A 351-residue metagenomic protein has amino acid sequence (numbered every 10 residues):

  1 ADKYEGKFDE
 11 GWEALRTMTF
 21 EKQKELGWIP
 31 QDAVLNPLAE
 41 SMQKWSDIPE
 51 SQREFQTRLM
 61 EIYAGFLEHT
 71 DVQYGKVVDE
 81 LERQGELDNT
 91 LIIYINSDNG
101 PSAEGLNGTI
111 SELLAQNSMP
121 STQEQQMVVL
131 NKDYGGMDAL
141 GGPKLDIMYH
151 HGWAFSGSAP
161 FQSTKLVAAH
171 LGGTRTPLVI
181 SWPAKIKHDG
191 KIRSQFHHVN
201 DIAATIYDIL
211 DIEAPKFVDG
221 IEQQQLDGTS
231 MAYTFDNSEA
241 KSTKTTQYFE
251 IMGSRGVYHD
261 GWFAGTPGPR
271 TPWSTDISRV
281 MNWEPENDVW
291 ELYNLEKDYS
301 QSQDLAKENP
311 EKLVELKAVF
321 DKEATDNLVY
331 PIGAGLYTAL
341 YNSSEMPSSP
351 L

Functional and structural regions predicted by a protein language model:
A1-A14, M18, N36-I62, G100-L113 (+1 more regions): Active-site His/acidic residue clusters
A1-D2, V34-L35, V78, N89-L91 (+6 more regions): Short, solvent-exposed loop/turn and secondary-structure capping segments
L15, T19, L59-V77, I202 (+2 more regions): Alpha-helical packing segments of well-folded alpha/beta enzyme cores
L35-L38, D47-Q56, L106, I202 (+6 more regions): Long, internal low-complexity/basic segments
L67-T70, Y74-V77, L81, L91-G100 (+3 more regions): Beta-strand elements within well-structured catalytic alpha/beta cores of enzymes that handle phosphate/sulfate esters
E82-W182, S349-L351: Histidine-centered active-site microenvironments of extracellular/periplasmic hydrolases and transferases
E86-I92, T176, S242-K244, H259-W262 (+1 more regions): Loop/turn elements at helix/coil->beta-strand transitions in domains of secreted/extracellular proteins
P143-L171, K185-Q195, V199-E291, L295: C-terminal cap/loop subdomain of S1 sulfatases and analogous C-terminal strand-loop tails that border
